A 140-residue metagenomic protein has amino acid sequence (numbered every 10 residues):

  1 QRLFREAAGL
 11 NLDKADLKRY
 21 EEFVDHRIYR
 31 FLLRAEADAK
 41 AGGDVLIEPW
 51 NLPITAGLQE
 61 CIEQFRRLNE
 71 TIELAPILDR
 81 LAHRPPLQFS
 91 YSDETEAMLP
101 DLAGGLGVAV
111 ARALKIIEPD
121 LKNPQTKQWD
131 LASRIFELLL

Functional and structural regions predicted by a protein language model:
Q1-L140: Histone-fold and other basic nucleic-acid-binding segments
